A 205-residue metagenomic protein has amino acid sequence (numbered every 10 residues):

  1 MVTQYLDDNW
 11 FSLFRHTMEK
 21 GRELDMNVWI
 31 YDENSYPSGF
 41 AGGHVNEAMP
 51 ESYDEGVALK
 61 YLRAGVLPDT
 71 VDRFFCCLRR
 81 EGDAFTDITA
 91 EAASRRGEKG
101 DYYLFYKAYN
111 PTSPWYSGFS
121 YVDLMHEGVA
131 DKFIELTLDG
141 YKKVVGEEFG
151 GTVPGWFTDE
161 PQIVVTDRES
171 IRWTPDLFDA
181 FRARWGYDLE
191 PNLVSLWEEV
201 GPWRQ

Functional and structural regions predicted by a protein language model:
Q4-Q205: Mature extracytoplasmic enzyme cores
